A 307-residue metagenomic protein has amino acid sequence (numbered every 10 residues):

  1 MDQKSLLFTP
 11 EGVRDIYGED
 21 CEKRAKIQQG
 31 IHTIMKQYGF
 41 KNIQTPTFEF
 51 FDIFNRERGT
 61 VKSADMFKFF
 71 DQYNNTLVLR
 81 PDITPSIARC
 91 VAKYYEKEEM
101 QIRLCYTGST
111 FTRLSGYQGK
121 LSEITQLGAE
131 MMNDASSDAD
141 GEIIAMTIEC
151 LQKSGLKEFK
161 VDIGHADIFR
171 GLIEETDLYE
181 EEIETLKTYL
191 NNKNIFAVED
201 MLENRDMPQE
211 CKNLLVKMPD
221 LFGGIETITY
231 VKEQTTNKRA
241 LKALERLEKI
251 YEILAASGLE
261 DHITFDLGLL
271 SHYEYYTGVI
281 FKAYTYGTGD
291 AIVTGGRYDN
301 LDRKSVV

Functional and structural regions predicted by a protein language model:
M1-P85, G141, D162: TRNA-binding/sensing appendages of the translation machinery
D15, E174-D177: Phosphate-rich ligand and nucleic-acid binding surfaces
D20-Y38, E49-F50, F69, Y73 (+3 more regions): Positively charged, Gly/Ser-enriched RNA/tRNA-binding surfaces
K41-I43, F159, E181, H262: A local structural micro-motif
T47-A64, G164-E175, L269-T277: Beta-rich nucleic-acid/ligand-interaction surfaces
D65-D71, D177-D200, M207, L259: Acidic, His- and aromatic-enriched active-site or binding-groove loops in soluble protein domains that engage sugars
S154, D167-F169, E182: Extended alpha-helical scaffolds
E158-I168, L186, T264-G268: Short, surface-exposed recognition loops or helix-turn segments adjacent to catalytic cores
